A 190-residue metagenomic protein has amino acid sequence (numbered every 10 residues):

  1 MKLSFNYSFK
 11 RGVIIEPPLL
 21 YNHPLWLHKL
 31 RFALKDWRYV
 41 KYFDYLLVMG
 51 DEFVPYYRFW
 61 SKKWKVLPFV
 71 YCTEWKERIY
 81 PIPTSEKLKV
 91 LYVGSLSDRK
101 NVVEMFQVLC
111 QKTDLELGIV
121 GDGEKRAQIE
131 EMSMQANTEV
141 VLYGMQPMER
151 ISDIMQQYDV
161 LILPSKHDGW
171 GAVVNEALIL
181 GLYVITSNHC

Functional and structural regions predicted by a protein language model:
R11-K29, Y42: A short, histidine- and acid-enriched strand-loop-helix "catalytic/donor-clamping" loop that lines the nucleotide-sugar
H28-L46: Membrane-proximal helix-turn-helix segments that form the acceptor-binding/catalytic region of lipid-linked
F53, P68-I79, S97, E124: Short beta-strand->alpha-helix junction loop in the catalytic core of nucleotide-activated group-transfer enzymes
P81-K100, F106-K112, L117-G118: Conserved donor-binding/catalytic core segment of Leloir-type glycosyltransferases
I129-Q146: Nucleotide-activated donor-binding/catalytic signature segment of Leloir-type glycosyltransferases, i.e., the conserved
M145, D153-Y158: Short alpha-helical donor nucleotide-sugar binding micro-motif in glycosyltransferases
K166: Aromatic "clamp/platform" in nucleotide-sugar-dependent glycosyltransferases that forms part of the donor/acceptor
Y183-T186: Short hydrophobic beta-strand element within catalytic cores of glycosyltransferases and related nucleotide-activated
